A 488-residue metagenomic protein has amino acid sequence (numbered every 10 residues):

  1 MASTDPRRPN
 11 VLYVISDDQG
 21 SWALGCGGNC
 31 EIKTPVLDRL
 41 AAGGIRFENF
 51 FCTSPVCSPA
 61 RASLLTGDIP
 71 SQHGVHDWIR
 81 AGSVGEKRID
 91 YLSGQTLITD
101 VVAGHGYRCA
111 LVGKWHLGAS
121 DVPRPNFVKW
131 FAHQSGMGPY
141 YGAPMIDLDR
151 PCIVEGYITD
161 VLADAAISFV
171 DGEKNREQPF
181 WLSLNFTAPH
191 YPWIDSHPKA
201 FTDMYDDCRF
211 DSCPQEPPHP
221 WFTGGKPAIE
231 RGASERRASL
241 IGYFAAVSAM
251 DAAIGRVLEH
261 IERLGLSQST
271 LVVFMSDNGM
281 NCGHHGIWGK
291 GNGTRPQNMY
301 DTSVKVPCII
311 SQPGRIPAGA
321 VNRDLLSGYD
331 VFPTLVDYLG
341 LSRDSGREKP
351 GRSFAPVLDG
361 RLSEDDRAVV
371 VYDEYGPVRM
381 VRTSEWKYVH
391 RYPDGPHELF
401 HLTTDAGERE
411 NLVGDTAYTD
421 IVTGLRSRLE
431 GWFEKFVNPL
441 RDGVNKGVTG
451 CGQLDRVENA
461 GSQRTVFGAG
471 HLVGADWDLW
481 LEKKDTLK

Functional and structural regions predicted by a protein language model:
A2-P9, S16-I32, P55, Q134-Y329 (+9 more regions): Active-site-proximal cap/lid insertion segments
P9, Y13-S16, G20-A110, K129 (+3 more regions): Active-site segment of extracytoplasmic enzymes that catalyze sulfate/phosphate-ester chemistry
C26-C30, I45-D68, H76, L111-V122 (+8 more regions): Short, solvent-exposed turn/loop segments enriched in Gly/Ser/Thr/Pro and often Arg
T34-P35, L64, K114, P123 (+4 more regions): Polar, surface-exposed loop/tail segments that function as active-site lids or cofactor/substrate-recognition elements
H105, R150, S384-W386: Well-ordered beta-strand scaffold positions
P125-N126, I167, V304, S384: Short, structured coil segments at secondary-structure junctions
G172, P377-H390: Short, surface-exposed beta-strand/loop micro-motifs that present aromatic residues
